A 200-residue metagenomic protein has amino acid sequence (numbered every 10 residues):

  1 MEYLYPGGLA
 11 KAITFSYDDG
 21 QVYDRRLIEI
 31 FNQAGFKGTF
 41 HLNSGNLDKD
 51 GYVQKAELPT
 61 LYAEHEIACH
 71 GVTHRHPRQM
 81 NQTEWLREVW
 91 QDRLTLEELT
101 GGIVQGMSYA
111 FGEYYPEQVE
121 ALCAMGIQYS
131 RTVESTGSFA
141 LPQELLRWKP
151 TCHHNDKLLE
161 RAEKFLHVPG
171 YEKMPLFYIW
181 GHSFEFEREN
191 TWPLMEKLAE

Functional and structural regions predicted by a protein language model:
M1-F15, T191-E200: N-terminal pre-catalytic segment of deacetylase/amide-hydrolase enzymes
T14-Y17, A68: Generic enzyme active-site microenvironment
G20-R26: Short acidic, Gly/Ser-rich segments with clustered Asp/Glu that frequently serve as metal-coordination loops in enzyme
R25, P116-E117, E189: Short N-terminal helix/helix-N-cap motif within the alpha/beta-hydrolase-1
I30-F36, L198-E200: A short, Lys/Arg-enriched amphipathic alpha-helix followed by its capping loop at the start of a domain
A34-Q128, E134-W148, C152, K173-E185: Metal-dependent polysaccharide deacetylase catalytic core of the NodB/CE4 family, i.e., the active-site-bearing domain
L99, T151-E200: Catalytic grooves of carbohydrate-active enzymes
